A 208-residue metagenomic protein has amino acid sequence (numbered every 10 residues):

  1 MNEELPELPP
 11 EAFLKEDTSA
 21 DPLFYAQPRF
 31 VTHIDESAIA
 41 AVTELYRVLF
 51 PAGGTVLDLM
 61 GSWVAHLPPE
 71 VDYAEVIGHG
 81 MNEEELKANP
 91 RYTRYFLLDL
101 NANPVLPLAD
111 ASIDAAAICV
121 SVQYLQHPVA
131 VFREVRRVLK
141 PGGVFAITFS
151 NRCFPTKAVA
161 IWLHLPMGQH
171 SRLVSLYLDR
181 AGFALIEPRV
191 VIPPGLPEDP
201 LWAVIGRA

Functional and structural regions predicted by a protein language model:
N2-P51: Class I SAM-dependent methyltransferase Rossmann-like catalytic core, especially the SAM/SAH-binding loop
A41, L165-P188: Short alpha-helix
A41-E44, V48-P107: Class I SAM-dependent methyltransferase SAM/SAH-binding core
D114-V129: A short SAM/SAH-binding and catalytic strip from SAM-dependent methyltransferases
V129-V144: A short glycine-rich, Lys/Arg-flanked "PGG" loop and its adjoining helix->strand segment in the class I
V144-S175: Conserved class I S-adenosyl-L-methionine
A181-A184, V191-A208: Core SAM-dependent methyltransferase catalytic element
